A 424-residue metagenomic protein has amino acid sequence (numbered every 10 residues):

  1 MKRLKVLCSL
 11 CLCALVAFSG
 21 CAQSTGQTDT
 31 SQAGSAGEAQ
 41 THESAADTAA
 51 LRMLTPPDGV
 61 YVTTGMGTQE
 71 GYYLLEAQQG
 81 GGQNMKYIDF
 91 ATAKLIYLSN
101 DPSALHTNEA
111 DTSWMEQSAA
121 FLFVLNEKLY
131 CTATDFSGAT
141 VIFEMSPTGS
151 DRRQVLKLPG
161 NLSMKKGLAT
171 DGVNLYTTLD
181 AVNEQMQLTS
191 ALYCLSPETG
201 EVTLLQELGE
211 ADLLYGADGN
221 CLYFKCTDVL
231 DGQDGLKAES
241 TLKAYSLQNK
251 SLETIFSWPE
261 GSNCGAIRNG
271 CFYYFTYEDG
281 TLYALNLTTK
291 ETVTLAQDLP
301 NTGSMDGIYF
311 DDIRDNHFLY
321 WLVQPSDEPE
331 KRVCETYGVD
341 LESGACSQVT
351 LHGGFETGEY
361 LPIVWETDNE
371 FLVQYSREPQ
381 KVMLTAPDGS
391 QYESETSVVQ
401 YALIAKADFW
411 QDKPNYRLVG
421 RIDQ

Functional and structural regions predicted by a protein language model:
M1-C8: Bacterial N-terminal signal peptides that target proteins for export
C11-A14: Repetitive helical segments and hydrophobic/amphipathic motifs
V16-G20: C-terminal motif of bacterial Sec signal peptides marking the signal peptidase cleavage site
A22-S24: Bacterial signal peptide processing site
A39-P56, Q83-N108, S137-L158, E184-E207 (+4 more regions): Surface-exposed loop/turn elements that mediate protein-protein interactions on large endomembrane-trafficking
P56-T68, T107-V124, N161-G172, E207-G219 (+4 more regions): Repeated scaffold domains used in trafficking and secretory/extracellular systems, primarily beta-propellers
Y61-G80, A120-D135, A169, V173-E184 (+4 more regions): Short beta-strand elements that form the blades of beta-propeller/WD-repeat-like and other beta-sheet-rich scaffold
